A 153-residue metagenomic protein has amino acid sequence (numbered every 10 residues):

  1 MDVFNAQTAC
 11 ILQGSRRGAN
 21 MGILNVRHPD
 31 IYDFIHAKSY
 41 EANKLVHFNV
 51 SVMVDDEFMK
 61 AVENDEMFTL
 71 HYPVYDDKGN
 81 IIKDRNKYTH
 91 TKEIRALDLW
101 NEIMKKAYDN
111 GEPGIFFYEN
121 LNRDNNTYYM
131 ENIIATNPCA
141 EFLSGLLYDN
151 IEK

Functional and structural regions predicted by a protein language model:
M1-K153: Active-site cavity-forming subdomains of large catalytic enzyme subunits
